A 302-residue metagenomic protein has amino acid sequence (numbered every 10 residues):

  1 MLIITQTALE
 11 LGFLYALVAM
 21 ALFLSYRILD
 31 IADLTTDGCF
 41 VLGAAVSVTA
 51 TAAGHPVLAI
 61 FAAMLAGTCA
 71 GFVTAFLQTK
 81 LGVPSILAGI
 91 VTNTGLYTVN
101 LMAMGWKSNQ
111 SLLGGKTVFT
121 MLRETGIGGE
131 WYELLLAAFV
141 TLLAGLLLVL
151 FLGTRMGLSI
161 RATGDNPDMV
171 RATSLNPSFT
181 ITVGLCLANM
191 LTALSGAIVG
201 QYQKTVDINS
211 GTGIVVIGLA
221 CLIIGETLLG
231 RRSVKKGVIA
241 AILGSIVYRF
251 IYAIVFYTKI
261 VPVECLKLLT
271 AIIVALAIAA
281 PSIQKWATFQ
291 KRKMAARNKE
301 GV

Functional and structural regions predicted by a protein language model:
I3-H55, F76-L81, I223-G230, I272: Single transmembrane alpha-helix segments in multi-pass membrane proteins
L11, I86, E133-A137, I181 (+3 more regions): Loop-to-transmembrane alpha-helix initiation sites
L22, H55-T94, V99, T141-L143 (+2 more regions): Alpha-helical transmembrane segments within multi-pass membrane transporters and channels
R27-A32, F72-T117, L122-R123, R155 (+2 more regions): Short loop segments and helix-boundary regions at transmembrane helix junctions of multi-pass inner-membrane proteins
A70, E130-V215: Helix-loop-helix "hairpin" substructures at the membrane interface of multi-pass membrane proteins
S85, L96-G153, V183, C265 (+1 more regions): Transmembrane helix-bundle core of multi-pass membrane transporters and related energy-transducing complexes
D165-A172, N176-F179, I251-V302: Cytosolic-side transmembrane-helix boundaries in multi-pass membrane proteins
T192, G196-K267: Transmembrane alpha-helical segments in multi-pass inner-membrane proteins
